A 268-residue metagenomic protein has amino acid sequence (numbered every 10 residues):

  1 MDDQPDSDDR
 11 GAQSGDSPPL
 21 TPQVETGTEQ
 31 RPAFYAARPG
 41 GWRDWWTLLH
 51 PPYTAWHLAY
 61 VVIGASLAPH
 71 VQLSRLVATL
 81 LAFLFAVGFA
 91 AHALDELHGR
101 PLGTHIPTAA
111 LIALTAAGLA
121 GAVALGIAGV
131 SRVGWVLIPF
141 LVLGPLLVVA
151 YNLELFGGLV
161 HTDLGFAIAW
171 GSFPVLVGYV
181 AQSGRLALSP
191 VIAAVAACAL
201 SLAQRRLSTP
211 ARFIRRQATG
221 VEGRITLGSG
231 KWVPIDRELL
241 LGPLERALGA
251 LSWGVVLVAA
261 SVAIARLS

Functional and structural regions predicted by a protein language model:
D2-G11, D16-V148, I168-S268: Hydrophobic alpha-helical transmembrane segments
L153-G165: Membrane-helix interface "capping/anchor" motifs
